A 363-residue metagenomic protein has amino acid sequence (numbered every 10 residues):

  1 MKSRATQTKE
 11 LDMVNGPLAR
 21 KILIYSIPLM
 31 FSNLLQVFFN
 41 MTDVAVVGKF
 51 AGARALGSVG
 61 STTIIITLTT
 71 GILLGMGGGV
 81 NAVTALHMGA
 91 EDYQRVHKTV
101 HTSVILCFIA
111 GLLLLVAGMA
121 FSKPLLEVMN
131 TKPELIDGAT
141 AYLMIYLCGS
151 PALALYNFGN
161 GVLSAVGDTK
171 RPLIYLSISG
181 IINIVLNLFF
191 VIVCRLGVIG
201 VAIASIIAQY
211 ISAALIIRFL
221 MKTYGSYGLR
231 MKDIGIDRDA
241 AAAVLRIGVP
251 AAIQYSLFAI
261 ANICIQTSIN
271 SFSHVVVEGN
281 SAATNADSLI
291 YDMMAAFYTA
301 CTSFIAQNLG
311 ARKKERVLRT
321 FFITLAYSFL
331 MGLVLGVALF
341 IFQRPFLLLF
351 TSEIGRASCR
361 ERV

Functional and structural regions predicted by a protein language model:
K2-S26, S205, I216-F258: Interhelical loop/hinge segments that connect adjacent transmembrane helices in multipass membrane
I24-D43, I145, Y156, S179 (+3 more regions): Transmembrane helical elements of multi-pass membrane transporters/channels
S26, G60-T63, C107, L143-Y146 (+7 more regions): Residue-level recognition of transmembrane alpha-helices in multi-pass small-molecule transporters/permeases
F38-L56, L126-P133, F189-L196, S256-L289 (+2 more regions): Helix-terminus/linker motif at the lipid-water interface of multi-pass membrane proteins
L56-V116, L153-P172, Q266, G279-Q343: Small-residue-rich hydrophobic transmembrane alpha-helices
L113-M144, V334-E353: Short membrane-interface helical motifs at transmembrane helix boundaries in multi-pass membrane transporters
P133-Y156, A286, G355-R362: Alpha-helical transmembrane segments of multi-pass membrane proteins
G180-A214, P345-L348: Membrane-interface helix-loop junctions in multi-pass transport and translocation proteins
